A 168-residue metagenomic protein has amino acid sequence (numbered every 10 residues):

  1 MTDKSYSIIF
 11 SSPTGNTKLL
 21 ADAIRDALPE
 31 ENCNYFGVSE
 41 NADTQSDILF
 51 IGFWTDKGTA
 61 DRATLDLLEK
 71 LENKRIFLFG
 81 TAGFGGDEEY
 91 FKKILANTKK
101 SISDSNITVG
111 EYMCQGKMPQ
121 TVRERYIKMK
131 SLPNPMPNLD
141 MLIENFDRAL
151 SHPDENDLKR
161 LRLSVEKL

Functional and structural regions predicted by a protein language model:
D3-A27: N-terminal beta1-alpha1 ligand-phosphate binding loop
D3-S5, A27-E31, S46-I51, D56-L168: FMN-binding flavodoxin-like domain, especially the glycine-rich phosphate-binding loop
I9, F36, F79: The conserved SAM/SAH-binding core of class I Rossmann-like methyltransferase domains, concentrating on the hydrophobic
N34-Q45: Short acidic low-complexity segments
